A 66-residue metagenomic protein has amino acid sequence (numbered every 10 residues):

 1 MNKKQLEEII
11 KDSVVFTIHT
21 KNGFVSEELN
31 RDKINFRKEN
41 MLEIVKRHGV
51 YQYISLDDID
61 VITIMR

Functional and structural regions predicted by a protein language model:
M1-K4, I62-R66: Short acidic DE-rich linear segments
M1-V25: Short glycine-rich, low-complexity segments
T17-H19, H48-D57: Short linear motifs in low-complexity, proline-biased tails and propeptides
N22-V50: Acidic, low-complexity, intrinsically disordered interaction modules
D32-I34, I54-M65: Structured surface patches comprising rigid loops and adjacent beta-strands/short helices at the edges of well-ordered
